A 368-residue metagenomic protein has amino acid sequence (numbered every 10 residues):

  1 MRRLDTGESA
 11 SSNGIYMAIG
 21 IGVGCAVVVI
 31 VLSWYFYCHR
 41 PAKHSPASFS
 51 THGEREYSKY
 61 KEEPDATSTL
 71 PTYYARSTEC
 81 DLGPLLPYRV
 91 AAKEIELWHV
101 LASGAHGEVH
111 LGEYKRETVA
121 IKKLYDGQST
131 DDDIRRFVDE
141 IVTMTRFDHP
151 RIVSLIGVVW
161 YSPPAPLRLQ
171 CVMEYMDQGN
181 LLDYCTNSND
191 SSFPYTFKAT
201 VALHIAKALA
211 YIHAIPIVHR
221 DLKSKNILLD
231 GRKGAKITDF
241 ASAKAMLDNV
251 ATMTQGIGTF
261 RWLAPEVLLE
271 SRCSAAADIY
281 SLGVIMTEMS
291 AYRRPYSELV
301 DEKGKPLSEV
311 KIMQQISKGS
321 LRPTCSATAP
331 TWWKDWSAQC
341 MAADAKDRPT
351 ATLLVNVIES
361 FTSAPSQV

Functional and structural regions predicted by a protein language model:
W98-V109: Protein kinase glycine-rich loop
H110-D126: Glycine-rich ATP phosphate-binding loop
F137-V142: Regulatory alphaC helix of protein kinase catalytic domains
I156-L169: Short beta-strand micro-motifs within the conserved protein kinase catalytic domain, predominantly in the N-lobe
P166-N180: Conserved short submotifs of the Hanks-type protein kinase catalytic core that shape the nucleotide-binding pocket
H213-L229: Catalytic-loop of the protein kinase fold
